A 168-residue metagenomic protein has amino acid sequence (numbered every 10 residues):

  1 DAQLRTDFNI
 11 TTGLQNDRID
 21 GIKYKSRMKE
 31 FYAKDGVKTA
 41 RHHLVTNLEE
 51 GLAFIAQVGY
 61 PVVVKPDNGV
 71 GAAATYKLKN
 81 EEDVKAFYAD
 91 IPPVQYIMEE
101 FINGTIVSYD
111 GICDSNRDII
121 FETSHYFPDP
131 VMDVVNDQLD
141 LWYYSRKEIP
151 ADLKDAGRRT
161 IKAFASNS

Functional and structural regions predicted by a protein language model:
D1-Q3, A73-A74, S108: Short glycine-/acidic-enriched loop or helix-start segments at secondary-structure transitions that form or flank
D1-T46, E50-A53: Conserved N-proximal alpha/beta basic substrate-recognition cap immediately N-terminal to, or forming the N-lobe
I10-T11, F31-V37, K65-G69, V134-L139: Acidic/polar active-site rim loop that often engages polyanionic ligands
D20-R27, A72-A74, M132-V134: Short, charged, surface-exposed secondary-structure boundary motifs
R41, P61-V63, V94-E99: A short linear hydrophobic-aromatic micro-motif
L52-Q57, A89: Short amphipathic alpha-helix with an adjacent loop that forms part of the alpha/beta core around
Y60-E81: Conserved anion/nucleotide-ligand pocket segment
L78-S168: Internal nucleotide-binding/catalytic subdomain
